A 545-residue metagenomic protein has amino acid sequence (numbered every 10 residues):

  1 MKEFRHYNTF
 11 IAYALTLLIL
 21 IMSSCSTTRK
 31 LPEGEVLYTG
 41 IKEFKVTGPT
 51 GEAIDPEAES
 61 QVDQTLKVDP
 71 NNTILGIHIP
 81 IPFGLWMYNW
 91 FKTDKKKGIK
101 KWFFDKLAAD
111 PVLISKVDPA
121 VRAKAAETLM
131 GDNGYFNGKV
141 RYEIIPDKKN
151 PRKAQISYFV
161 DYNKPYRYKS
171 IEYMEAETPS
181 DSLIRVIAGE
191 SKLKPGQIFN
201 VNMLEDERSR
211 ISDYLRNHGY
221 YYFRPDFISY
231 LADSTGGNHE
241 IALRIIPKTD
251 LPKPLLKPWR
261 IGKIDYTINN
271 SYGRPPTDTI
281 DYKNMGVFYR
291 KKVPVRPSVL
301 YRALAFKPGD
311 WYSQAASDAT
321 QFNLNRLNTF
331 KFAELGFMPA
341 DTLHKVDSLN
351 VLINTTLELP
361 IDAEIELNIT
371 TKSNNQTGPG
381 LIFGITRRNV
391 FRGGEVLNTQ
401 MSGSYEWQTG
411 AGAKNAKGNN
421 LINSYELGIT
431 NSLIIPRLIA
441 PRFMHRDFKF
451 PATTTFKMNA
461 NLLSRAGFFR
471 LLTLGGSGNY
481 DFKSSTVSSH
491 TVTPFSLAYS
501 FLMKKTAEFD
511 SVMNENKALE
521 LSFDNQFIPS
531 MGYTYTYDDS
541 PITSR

Functional and structural regions predicted by a protein language model:
K2-A12: Bacterial N-terminal signal peptides that target proteins for export
K2-E3, S26-R326, L335, S348: Interaction-mediating elements
F10, L15-L18, G309, F330: Cleavable N-terminal export/targeting peptides
I21-S24: C-terminal motif of bacterial Sec signal peptides marking the signal peptidase cleavage site
T47-E52, E177, P308, I369-T371 (+2 more regions): A generic structural motif
R141, Q155-F159, A242-I246, N350-N354 (+5 more regions): Beta-strand secondary-structure signal
N217, K292-V295, A303, D362 (+1 more regions): Transmembrane beta-strand segments of outer-membrane beta-barrel domains in Gram-negative and organellar OMPs
L255, R260-F448, S522-P529, P541-S544: Outer-membrane beta-barrel initiation region
